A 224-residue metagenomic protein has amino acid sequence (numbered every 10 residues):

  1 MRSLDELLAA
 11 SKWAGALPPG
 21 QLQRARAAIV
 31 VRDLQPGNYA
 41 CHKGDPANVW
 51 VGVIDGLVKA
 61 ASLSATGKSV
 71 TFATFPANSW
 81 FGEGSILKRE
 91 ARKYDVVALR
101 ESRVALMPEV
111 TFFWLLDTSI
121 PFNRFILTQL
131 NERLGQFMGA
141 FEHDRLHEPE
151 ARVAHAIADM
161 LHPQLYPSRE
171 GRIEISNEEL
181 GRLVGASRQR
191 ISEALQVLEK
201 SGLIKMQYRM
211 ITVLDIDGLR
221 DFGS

Functional and structural regions predicted by a protein language model:
M1-P36, S85-I86: Cyclic nucleotide-binding regulatory module and flanking cytosolic helices
W13, N38-R100: Cyclic nucleotide-binding regulatory domains
L22, A73-G135: Cyclic-nucleotide recognition modules
C41, I54, N131, A158-H162 (+1 more regions): Short, locally clustered residues in the helix-turn-helix/winged-helix DNA-binding domain
A61, E83-G84, W114-L115, A156 (+1 more regions): Residues that scaffold the ATP/ADP-binding catalytic core of kinase and kinase-like folds
L99, D117-G185: Polybasic "coupling" helices that flank or enter modular domains
M160-S224: Phosphate-/nucleic-acid-contacting segments
